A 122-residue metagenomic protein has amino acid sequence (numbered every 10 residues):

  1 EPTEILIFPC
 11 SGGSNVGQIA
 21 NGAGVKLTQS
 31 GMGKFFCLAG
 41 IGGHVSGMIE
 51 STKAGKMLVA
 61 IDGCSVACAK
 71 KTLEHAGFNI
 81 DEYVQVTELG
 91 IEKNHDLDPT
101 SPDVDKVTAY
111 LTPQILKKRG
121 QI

Functional and structural regions predicted by a protein language model:
E1-I122: Iron-sulfur-associated redox domains of electron-transfer enzymes in respiratory and anaerobic energy metabolism
